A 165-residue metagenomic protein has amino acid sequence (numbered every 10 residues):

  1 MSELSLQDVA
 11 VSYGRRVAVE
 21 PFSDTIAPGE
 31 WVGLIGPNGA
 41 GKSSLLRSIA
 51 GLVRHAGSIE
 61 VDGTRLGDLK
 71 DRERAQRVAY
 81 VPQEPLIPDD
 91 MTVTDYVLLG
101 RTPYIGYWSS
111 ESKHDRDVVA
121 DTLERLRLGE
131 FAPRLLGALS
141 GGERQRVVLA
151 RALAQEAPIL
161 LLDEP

Functional and structural regions predicted by a protein language model:
L4, A18-P21: Conserved structural motif at the start of ABC-family nucleotide-binding domains
I35-P37: The feature captures the beta-strand-to-loop junction immediately N-terminal to the Walker
A50: Helix-to-loop junction immediately C-terminal to a conserved catalytic motif
G57-G67, R74: Conserved ABC transporter NBD signature motif
S110, L135-L139, E143: Conserved ABC ATPase signature
K113-F131, E156: Conserved ABC ATPase "signature" region
L160-E164: Catalytic Walker B motif of ABC-type/P-loop ATPase nucleotide-binding domains
